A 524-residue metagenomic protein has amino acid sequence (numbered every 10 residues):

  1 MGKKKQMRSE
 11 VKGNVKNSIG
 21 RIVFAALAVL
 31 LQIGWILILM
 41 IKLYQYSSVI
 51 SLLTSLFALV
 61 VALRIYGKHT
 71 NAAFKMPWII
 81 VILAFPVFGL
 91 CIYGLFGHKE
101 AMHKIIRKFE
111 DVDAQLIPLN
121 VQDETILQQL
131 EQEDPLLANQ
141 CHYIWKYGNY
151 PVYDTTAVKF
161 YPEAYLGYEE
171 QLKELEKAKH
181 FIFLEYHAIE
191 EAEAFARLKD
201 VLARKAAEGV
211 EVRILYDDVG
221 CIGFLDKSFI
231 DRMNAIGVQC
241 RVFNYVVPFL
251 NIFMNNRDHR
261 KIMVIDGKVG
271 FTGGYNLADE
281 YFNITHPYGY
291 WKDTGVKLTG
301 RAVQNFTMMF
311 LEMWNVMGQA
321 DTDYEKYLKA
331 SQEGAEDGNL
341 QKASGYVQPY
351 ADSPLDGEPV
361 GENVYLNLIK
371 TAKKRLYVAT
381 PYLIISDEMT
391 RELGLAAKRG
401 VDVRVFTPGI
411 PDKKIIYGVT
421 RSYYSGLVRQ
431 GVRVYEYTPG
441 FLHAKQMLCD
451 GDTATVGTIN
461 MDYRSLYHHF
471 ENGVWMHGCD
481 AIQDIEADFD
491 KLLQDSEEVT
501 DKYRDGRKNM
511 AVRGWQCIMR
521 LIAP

Functional and structural regions predicted by a protein language model:
M1-N363, N367, T371, P411 (+4 more regions): N-terminal localization/anchoring segments of enzymes in phospholipid and broader phosphate metabolism
H187, P381-Y382, I416: Glycine- and other small-residue-rich loops at beta-strand/loop junctions that grip anionic moieties
D293, A379-T380: A short, conserved beta-strand element enriched in hydrophobic/aromatic residues
E362, I369, T390, V403 (+1 more regions): A general structural signal for well-ordered alpha-helical packing
Y382-V403, P408, K413: Helical hairpin unit composed of two closely spaced alpha helices linked by a short loop
E392-A396, S422, D490-K491: Short, solvent-exposed amphipathic alpha-helical segments in soluble enzyme and RNA/protein-processing domains
V401-V405, G409-M461: C-terminal structural cap/anchor segments
